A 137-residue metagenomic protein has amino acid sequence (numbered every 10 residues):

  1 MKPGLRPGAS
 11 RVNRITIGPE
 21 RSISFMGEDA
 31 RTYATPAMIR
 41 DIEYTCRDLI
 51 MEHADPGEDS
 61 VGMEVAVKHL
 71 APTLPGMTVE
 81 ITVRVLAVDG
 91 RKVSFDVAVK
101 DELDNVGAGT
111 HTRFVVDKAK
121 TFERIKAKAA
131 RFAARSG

Functional and structural regions predicted by a protein language model:
M1-A34: Catalytic strand-loop segment that frames the active site of acyl-thioester-processing enzymes
T16-G18, K100, T112-V116: Short beta-strand edge segments in extracellular beta-sheet folds
D29, Y33-A37, S94, V116: Residues at secondary-structure transition points
R40-Y44, D48: Short, residue-level hotspots on alpha-helical faces of the histone-fold and other alpha-helical interaction modules
R47-E80: Hydrophobic beta-strand-centered segment that forms part of the acyl-chain substrate-binding groove
V67-E102: Hydrophobic beta-sheet segments that form the core/acyl-binding groove of ACP/CoA-dependent acyl-chain-processing
T112-G137: C-terminal output/interaction extensions
